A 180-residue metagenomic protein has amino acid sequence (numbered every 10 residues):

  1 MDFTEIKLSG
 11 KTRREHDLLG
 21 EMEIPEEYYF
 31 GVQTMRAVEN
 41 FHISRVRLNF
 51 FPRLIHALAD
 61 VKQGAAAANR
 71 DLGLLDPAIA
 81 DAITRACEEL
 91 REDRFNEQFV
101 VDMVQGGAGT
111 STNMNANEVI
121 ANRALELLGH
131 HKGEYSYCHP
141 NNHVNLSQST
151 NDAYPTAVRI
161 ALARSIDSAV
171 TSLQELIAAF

Functional and structural regions predicted by a protein language model:
M1-F180: Conserved, well-structured ligand/cofactor-binding cores
